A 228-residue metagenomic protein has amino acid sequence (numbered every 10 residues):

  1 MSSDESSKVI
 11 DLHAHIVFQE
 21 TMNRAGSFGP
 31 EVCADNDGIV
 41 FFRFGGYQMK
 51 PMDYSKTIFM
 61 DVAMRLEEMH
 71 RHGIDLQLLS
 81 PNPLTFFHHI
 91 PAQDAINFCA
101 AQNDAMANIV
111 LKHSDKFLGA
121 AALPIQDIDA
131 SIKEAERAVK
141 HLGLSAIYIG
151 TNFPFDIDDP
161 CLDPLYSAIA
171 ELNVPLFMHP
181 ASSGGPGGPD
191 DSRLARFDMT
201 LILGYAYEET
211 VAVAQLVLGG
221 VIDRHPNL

Functional and structural regions predicted by a protein language model:
M1-L228: Helix-coil boundary/capping segments in enzymes
